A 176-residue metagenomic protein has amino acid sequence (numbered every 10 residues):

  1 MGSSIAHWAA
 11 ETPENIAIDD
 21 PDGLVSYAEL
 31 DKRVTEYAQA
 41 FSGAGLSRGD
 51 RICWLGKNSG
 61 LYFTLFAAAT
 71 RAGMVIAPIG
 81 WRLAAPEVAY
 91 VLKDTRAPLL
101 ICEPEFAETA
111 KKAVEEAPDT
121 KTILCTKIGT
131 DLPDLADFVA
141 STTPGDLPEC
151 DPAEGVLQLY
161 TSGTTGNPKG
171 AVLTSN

Functional and structural regions predicted by a protein language model:
A6, E14-S59, F63-A67, A84-A89: Conserved AMP-binding/adenylate-forming core of the ANL superfamily
E14, T142-Y160, G166-N167: Conserved pre-ATP/AMP-binding loop-to-beta segment of ANL
S26-A28, V156-N176: Conserved AMP-binding A3 loop
I52, A69, L100, G155 (+1 more regions): Conserved S/T- and glycine-rich ATP-binding loop of Class I adenylate-forming
G56, I79-G80, E103, K121-G129: Short beta-strand elements of ligand-binding domains
A67-A72, D94: Short hydrophobic alpha-helices that are characteristic scaffold elements of the AMP-binding
L83-A113: Conserved ATP-dependent adenylate/AMP-binding module captured primarily in the ANL superfamily
E108-A153: ANL superfamily adenylate-forming
